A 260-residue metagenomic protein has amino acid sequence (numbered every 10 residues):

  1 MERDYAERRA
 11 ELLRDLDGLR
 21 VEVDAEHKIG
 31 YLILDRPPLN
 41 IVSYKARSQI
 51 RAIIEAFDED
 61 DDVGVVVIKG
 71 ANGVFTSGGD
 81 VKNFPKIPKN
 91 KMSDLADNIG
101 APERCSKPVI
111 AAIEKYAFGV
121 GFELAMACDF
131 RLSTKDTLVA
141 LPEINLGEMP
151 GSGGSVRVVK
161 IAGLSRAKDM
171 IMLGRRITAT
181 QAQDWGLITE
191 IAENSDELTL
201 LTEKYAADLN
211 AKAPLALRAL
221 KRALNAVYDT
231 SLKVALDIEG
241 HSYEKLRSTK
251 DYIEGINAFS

Functional and structural regions predicted by a protein language model:
M1-A71: Conserved CoA-thioester-binding segment of acyl-CoA-metabolizing enzymes
R47-Q49, E55, D62, K69-R104 (+3 more regions): Glycine- (often His-adjacent) and acidic-residue-rich active-site loop that binds/positions the CoA thioester
N72, A101-L146, P150: Glycine-rich beta-to-alpha active-site loop
G78, A96, G119-G121, M149-S152 (+2 more regions): Glycine-rich phosphate-binding loop at the start of an alpha helix
L132-T137, I188-D237, E244-K245, K250: C-terminal long alpha-helix characteristic of the crotonase
V156-S165: Hydrophobic, secondary-structure "cap" segments at the distal end of domains
R175-Q181: Acidic, divalent-metal-coordinating active-site segment for phosphoryl/phosphodiester hydrolysis, typified by short
